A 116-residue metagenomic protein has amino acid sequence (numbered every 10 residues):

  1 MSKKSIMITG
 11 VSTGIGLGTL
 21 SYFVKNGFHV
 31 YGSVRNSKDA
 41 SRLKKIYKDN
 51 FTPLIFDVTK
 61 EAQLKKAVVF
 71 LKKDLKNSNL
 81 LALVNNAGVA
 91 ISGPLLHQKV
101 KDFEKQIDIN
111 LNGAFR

Functional and structural regions predicted by a protein language model:
S5-I8, L80-V84: Conserved hydrophobic beta-strands of the Rossmann-like cofactor-binding core in SDR/related NAD(P)H-dependent
S12-G14: Conserved glycine-rich cofactor-binding loop
F23: Aromatic pocket-lining residues of Rossmann-like dinucleotide-binding sites
N26-R42: Conserved glycine-rich Rossmann-like NAD(P)H-binding loop of the short-chain dehydrogenase/reductase
F56-A67, V100: The beta1-alpha1 cofactor-binding region of Rossmann-like NAD(H)/NADP(H)-dependent oxidoreductases
N86-I91: Conserved NAD(P)H cofactor-binding loop of Rossmann-fold oxidoreductase domains
P94-L95, D102-K105: Substrate-binding pocket helix/loop in short-chain dehydrogenase/reductase
